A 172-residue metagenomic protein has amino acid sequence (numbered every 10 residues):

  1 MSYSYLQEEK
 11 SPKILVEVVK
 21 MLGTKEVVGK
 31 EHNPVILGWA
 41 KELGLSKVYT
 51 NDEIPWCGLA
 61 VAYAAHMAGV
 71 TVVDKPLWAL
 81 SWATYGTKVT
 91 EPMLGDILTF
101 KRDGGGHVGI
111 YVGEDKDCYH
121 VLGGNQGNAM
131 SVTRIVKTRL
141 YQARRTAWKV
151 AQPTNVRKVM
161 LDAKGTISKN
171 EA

Functional and structural regions predicted by a protein language model:
M1-V70, A147, N155-A172: N-terminal capping segments
L6-P12, V70-V132: ...with weaker cross-activation on analogous glycine-rich loops/strands in unrelated enzymes
K30, P34-I54, K101-L140: Glycine-rich catalytic cores of cysteine/serine-nucleophile enzymes that process amide/ester linkages in cell-envelope
P34, G44, N51, G58 (+5 more regions): Alpha-helical structural elements
G38-W39, W82-G86, Q142: Short, surface-exposed, charged/polar-biased interaction segments
L98, Q142-R144, D162-K164: Short beta-strand element of the conserved SAM-dependent methyltransferase core
T133-Q152, V156: Glycine- and charge-enriched low-complexity intrinsically disordered segments
